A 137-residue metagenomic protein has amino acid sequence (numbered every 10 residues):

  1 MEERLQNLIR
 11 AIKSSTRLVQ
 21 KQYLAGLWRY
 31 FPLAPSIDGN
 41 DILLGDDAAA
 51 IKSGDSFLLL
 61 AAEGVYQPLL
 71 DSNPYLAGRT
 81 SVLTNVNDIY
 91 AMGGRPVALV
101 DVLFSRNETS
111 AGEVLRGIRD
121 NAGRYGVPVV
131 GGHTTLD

Functional and structural regions predicted by a protein language model:
M1-L70, M92, D101, G112 (+1 more regions): Extreme N-terminal cap/leader segments of soluble proteins
N40-I42, L69-T84, N107-R116: Glycine-rich anion/phosphate-binding loops
A50, S81-M92: Structured alpha-helical segments in the cores of large, soluble enzyme domains
T84, D88, G117, R124: Solvent-exposed, charged/polar functional surfaces in cytosolic regulatory/catalytic domains
L99-R106: Short glycine-rich or small-residue beta-strand-to-loop segments that form or flank ligand, phosphate, metal/Fe-S
H133-D137: Short, solvent-exposed loop/turn elements at beta->coil junctions and helix N-caps that rim active or binding pockets
